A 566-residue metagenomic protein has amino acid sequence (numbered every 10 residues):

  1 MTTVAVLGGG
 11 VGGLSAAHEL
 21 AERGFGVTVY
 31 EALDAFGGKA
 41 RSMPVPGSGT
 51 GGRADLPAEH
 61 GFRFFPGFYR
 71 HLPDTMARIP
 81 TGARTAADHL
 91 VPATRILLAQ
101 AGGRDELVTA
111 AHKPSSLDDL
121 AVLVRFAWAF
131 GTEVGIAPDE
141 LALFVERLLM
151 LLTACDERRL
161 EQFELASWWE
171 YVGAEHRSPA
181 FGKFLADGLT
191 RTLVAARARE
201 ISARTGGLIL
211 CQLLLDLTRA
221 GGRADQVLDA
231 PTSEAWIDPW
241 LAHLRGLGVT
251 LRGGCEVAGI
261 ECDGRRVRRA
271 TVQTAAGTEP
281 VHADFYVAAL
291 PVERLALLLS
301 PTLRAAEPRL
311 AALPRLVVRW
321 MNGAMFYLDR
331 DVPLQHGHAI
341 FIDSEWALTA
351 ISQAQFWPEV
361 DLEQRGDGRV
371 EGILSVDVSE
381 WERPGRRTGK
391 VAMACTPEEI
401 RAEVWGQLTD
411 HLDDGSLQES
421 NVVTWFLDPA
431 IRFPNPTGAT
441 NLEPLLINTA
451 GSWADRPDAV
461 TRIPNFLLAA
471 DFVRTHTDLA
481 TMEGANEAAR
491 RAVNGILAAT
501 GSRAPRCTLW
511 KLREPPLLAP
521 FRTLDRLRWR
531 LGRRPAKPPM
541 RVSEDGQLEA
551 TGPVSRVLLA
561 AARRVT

Functional and structural regions predicted by a protein language model:
T2-V29: N-terminal Rossmann-like FAD-binding beta1-loop-alpha1 element of flavoenzymes
G12, A35, E293: Conserved Rossmann-like nucleotide-cofactor binding loop
A21-S48: Glycine-rich FAD pyrophosphate-binding loop
T50-R147: Dinucleotide-binding Rossmann-like beta1-alpha1 core, especially the glycine-rich loop that anchors the ADP
E140-G259, D263: Active-site/ligand-binding neighborhood in enzyme catalytic cores
T218-L228, A283-F285, L290-R456, R462-E487 (+3 more regions): C-terminal segments that line or cap access tunnels to active or ligand-binding sites in enzymes and enzyme-associated
I260-P280: Conserved beta-strand-loop-beta-strand element in the redox core of flavoprotein oxidoreductases
G495-P553: Active-site-proximal substrate-binding core of FAD-dependent oxidoreductases
